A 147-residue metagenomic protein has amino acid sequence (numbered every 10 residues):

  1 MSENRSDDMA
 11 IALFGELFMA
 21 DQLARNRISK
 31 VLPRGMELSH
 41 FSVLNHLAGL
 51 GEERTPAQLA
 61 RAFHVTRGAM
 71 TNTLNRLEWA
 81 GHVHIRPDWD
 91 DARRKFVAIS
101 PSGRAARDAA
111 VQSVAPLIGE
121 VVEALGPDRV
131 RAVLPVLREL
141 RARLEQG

Functional and structural regions predicted by a protein language model:
M1-R34: N-terminal leader segment of winged-helix/HTH proteins
M1-R5, D128-G147: C-terminal regulatory/oligomerization modules of transcriptional regulators
F18, N45-G51, V111, R138: Short, locally clustered residues in the helix-turn-helix/winged-helix DNA-binding domain
D21, G51, R107, R141-L144: A structural signal for well-ordered alpha-helices, especially hydrophobic packing surfaces of coiled-coils
R25, N75-P135: Charged, amphipathic alpha-helical coiled-coil/dimerization segments
N26-T66: N-terminal helix-turn-helix DNA-binding core of bacterial DNA-binding proteins
